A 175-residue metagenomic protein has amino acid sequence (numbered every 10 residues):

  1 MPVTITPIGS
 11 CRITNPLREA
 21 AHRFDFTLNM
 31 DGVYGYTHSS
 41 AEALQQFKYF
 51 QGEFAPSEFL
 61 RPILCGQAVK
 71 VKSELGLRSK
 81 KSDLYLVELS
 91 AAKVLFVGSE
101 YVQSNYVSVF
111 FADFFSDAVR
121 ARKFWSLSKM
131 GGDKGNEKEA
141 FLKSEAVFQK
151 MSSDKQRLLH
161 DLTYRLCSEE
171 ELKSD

Functional and structural regions predicted by a protein language model:
M1-D175: Extracellular glycan-modifying ectodomains
